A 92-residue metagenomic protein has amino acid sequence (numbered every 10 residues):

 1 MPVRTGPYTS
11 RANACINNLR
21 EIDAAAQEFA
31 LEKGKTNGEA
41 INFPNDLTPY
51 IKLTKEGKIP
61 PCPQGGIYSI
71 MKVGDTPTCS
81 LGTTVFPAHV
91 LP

Functional and structural regions predicted by a protein language model:
M1-L31: Amphipathic alpha-helical segments typified by the pilin-like N-terminal helix that continues immediately C-terminal
A24-P92: Extracellular/periplasmic head regions of type IV pilus-like filament subunits
